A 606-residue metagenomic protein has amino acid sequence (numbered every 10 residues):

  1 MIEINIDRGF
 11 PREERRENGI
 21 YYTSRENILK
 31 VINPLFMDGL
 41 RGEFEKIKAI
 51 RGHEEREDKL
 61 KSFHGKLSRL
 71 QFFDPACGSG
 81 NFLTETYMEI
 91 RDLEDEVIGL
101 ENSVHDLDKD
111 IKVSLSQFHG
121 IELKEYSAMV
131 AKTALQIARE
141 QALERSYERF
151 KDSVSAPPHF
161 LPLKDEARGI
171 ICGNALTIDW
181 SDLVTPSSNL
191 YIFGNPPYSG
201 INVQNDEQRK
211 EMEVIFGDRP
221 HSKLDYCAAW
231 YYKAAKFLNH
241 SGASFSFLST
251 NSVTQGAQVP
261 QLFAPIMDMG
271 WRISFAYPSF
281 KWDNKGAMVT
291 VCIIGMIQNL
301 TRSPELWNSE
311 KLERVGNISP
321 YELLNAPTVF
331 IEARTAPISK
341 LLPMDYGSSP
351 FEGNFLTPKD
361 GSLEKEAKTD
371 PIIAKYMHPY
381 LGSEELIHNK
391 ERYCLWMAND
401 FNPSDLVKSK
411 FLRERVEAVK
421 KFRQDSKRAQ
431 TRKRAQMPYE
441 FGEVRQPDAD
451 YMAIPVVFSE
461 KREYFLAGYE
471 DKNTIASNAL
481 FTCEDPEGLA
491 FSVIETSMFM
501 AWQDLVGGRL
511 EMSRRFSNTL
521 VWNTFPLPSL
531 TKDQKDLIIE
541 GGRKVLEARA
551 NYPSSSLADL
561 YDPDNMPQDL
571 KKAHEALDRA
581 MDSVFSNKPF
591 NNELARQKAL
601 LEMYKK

Functional and structural regions predicted by a protein language model:
M1-E14, R51-K66, N102-K112, N202-M212 (+3 more regions): Active-site-adjacent bridging/hinge elements
M1-G39, L143-S146, F150-S155, P278 (+6 more regions): Non-catalytic, mostly N-terminal accessory regions of nucleic-acid modification and defense proteins
N5, E26, L35, A76-S79 (+15 more regions): Short, flexible loop/turn elements at secondary-structure junctions
R8-E26, L67-C77, V113-I121, K210-S222 (+8 more regions): Glycine- and acidic
Y22, T84, R91, A128 (+9 more regions): Signature of N6-adenine DNA methyltransferases within the class I
T23-D179, K210, G217, S249-Q258 (+1 more regions): Conserved S-adenosyl-L-methionine
C77, F411-V419, A435, T524-K606: Non-catalytic DNA-recognition/assembly elements of restriction-modification systems
A228, T301-R302, E310-E540, K544 (+1 more regions): Polybasic, glycine- and aromatic-enriched phosphate-binding surface used to engage nucleic acids
